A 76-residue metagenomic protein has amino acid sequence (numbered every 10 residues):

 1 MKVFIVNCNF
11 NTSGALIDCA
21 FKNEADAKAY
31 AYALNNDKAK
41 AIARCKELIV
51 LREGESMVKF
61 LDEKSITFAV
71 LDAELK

Functional and structural regions predicted by a protein language model:
M1-I17, D26, R44, V70: Short aromatic-glycine-(Arg/Gly/Cys) micro-motifs in beta-strand/loop hairpins
N7-F10, K22, R52, D72-E74: Residue-level signal for short segments within beta-strands and strand-turn junctions of well-structured beta-sheet
G14, N23-A25, E53, L61: Short linear sequence motifs
L16-K38: Short, flexible N-terminal segments of the mature chain
Y32-K76: Short, mixed-charge low-complexity intrinsically disordered segments
